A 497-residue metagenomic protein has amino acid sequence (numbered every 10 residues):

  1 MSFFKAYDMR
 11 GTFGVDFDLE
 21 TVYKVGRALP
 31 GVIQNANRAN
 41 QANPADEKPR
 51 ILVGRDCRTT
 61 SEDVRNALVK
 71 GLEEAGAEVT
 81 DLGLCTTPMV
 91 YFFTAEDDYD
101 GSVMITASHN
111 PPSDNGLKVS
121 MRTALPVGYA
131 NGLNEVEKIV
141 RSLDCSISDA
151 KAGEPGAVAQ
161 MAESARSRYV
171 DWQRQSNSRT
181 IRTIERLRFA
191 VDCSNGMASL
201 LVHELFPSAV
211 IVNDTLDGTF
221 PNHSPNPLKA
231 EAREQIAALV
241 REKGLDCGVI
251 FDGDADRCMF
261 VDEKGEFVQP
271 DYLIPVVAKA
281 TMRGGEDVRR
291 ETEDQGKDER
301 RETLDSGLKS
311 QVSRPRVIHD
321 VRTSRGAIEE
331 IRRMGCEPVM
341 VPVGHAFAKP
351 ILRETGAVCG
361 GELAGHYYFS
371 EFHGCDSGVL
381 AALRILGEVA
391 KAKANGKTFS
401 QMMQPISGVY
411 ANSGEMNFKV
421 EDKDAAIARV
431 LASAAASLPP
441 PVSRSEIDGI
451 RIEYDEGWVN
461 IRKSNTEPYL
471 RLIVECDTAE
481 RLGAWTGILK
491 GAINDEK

Functional and structural regions predicted by a protein language model:
M1-K70, E74-A75, A162-R186: An N-terminal, well-structured beta->alpha segment
N35-A36, N40-Q41, S142-D149, E154-A157 (+5 more regions): Short, basic, low-complexity termini and linkers enriched in Ser/Thr/Gly/Pro that act as targeting/leader peptides
D46-D56, T80, R188-V191, P315-V321 (+1 more regions): Short glycine-rich phosphate-binding loop at a beta-alpha junction
R50-N115, E204-L205, A209-V261: N-terminal small/polar loop signature for handling phosphorylated ligands or for N-terminal nucleophile
L82, N134-D171, Q175, K264-E286 (+2 more regions): Proline/glycine-rich low-complexity loops and linkers
S102-S108, P112-D114, V240-D262, F267 (+1 more regions): Glycine-rich phosphate-binding loop
N115-K243: Gly/Ser/Thr-enriched, mixed-charge loops and adjacent short helices that form phosphate/oxyanion-binding elements
R316-K497: Phosphate-binding and adjacent anionic-ligand microenvironments
